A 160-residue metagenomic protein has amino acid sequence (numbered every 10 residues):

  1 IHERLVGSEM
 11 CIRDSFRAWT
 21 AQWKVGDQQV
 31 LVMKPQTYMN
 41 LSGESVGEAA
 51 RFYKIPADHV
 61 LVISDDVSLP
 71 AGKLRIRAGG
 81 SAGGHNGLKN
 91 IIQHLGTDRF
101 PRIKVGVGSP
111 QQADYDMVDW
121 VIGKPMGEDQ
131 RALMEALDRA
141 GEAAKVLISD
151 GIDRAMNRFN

Functional and structural regions predicted by a protein language model:
I1-G7, I12: Single conserved hydrophobic/aromatic residue that forms the stacking wall/gate of nucleotide- or nucleobase-binding
E9, Q29-L31, P101: Conserved beta-strand segments of alpha/beta enzyme cores
R13-A18, Q22: Conserved active-site segments centered on acidic
Q29-L61, S81-G84, L88: Short phosphate-binding loop-to-helix
D65: Catalytic-core elements of nucleic-acid end-processing and repair enzymes
S68: Short active-site segment of divalent metal-dependent hydrolases/proteases that encodes the spacing between
G72-N160: Phosphate-binding/catalytic loops
